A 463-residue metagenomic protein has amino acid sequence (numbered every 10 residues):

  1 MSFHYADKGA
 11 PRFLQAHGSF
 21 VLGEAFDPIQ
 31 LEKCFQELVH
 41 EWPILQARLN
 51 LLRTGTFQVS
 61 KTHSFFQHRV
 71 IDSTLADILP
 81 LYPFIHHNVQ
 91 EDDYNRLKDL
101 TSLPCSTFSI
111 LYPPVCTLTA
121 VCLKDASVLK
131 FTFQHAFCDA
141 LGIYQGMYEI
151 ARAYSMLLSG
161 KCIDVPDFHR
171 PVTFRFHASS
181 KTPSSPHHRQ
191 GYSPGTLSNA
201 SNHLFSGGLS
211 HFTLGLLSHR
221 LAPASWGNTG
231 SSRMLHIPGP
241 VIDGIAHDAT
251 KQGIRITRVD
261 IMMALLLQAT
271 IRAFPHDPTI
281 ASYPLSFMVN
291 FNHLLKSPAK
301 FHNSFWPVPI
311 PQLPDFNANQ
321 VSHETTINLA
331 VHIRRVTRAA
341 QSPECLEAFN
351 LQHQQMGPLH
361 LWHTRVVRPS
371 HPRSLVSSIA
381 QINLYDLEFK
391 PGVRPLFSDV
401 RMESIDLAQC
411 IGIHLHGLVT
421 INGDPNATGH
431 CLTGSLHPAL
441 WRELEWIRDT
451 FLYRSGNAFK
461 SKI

Functional and structural regions predicted by a protein language model:
M1, L49-S73, F168-A246, F287-H293: Short amphipathic alpha-helices and their capping loops
M1-L51, G230-I463: Acyl-CoA-dependent O-acyltransferases
Q15-D27, T56-E91, F137-C138, S225-M234 (+2 more regions): Acyl-group handling in specialized metabolite and lipid biosynthesis
V39-F131, D139-A140, S155: Acyl-thioester-dependent condensation/acyltransferase catalytic cores
V70-I71, A140-I143, R442-W446: A short, polar/proline- and glycine-enriched secondary-structure boundary/capping micro-motif
Q90, Q190-S193, N202, S322 (+1 more regions): Intrinsic-disorder-associated interaction segments
T107-I110, A224-W226, T364-V366: Short Gly/Pro-enriched turn/cap motifs at secondary-structure boundaries
F108-H187: Active-site-proximal acidic secondary-structure segment that organizes catalysis
